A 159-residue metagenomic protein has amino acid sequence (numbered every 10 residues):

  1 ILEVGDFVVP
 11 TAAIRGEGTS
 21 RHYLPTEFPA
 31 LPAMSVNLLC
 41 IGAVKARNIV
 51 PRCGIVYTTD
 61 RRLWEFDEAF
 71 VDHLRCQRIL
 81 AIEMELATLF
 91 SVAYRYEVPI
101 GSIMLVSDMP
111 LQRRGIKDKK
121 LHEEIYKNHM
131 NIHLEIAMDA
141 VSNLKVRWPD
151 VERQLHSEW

Functional and structural regions predicted by a protein language model:
I1-W159: Accessory terminal and edge-of-domain segments that mediate assembly/interaction and cofactor placement around
